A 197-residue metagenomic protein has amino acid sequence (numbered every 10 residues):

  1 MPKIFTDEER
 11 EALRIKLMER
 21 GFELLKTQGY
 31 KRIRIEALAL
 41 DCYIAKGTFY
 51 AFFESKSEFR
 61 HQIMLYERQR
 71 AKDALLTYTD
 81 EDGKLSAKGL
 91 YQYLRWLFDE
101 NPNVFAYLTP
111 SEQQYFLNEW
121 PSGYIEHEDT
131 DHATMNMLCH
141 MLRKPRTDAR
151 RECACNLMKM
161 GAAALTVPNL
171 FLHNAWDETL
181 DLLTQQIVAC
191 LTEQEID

Functional and structural regions predicted by a protein language model:
M1-Q28, R32, A37: Basic, helix-initiating cap at the start of DNA-binding domains
Y43-F53: Short hydrophobic/aromatic patch on the recognition helix
F53, P110-E119, K159, A163 (+1 more regions): Short helix-capping/turn signature of helix-turn-helix
S55-R60: Short amphipathic alpha-helical segment with a characteristic S/N-K-E followed by hydrophobic residues
Q62, L76-N103: Hydrophobic alpha-helical connector segments
M64-K72: Short, basic, alpha-helical segments at the C-terminal edge of helix-turn-helix-like DNA-binding modules
E100, H140, D148-R151, C155-D177 (+1 more regions): Amphipathic C-terminal alpha-helical segment
F116-N156, E178-D181: Amphipathic alpha-helical packing segments from all-alpha helical-bundle domains
